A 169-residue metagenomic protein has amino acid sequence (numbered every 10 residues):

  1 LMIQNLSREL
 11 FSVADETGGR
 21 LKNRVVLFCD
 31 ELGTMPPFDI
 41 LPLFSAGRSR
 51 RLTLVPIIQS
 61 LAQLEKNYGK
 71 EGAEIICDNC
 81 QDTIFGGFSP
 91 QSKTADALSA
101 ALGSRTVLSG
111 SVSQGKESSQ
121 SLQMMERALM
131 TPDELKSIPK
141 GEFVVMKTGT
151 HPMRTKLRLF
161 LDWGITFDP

Functional and structural regions predicted by a protein language model:
L1-M124, G149-M153, R158-F167: Conserved P-loop NTPase motor cores
E126-S137: A short, acidic, amphipathic alpha-helical segment used as a generic capping/interface helix at domain edges
V145: Conserved active-site motif detector
